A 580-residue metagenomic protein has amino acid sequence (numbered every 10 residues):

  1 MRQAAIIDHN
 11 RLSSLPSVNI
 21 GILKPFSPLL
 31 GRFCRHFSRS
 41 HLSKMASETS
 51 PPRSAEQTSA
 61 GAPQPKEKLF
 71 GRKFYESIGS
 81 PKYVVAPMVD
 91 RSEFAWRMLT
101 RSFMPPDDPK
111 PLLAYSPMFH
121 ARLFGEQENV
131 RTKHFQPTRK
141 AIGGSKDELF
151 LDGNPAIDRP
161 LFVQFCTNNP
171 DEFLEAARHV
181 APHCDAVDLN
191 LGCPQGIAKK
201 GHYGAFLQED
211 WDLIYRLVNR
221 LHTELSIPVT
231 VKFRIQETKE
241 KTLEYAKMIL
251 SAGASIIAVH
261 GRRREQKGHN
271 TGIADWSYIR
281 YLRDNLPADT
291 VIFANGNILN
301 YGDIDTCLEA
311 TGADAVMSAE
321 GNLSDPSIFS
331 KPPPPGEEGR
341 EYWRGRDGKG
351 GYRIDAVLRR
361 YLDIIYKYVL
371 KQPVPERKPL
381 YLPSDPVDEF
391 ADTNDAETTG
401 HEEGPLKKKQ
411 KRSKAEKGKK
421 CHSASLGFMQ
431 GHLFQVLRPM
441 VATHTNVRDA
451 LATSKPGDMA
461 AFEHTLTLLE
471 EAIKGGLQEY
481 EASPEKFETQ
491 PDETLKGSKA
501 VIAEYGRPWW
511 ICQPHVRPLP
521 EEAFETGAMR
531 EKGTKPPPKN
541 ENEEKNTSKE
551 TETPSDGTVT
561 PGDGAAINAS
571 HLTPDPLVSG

Functional and structural regions predicted by a protein language model:
R2-D8, L12-V89, A95, S102 (+5 more regions): Alpha/beta catalytic cores of nucleotide-metabolism and tRNA/nucleoside-modifying enzymes
Q64-K73, M88-H179: Glycine-rich, positively charged N-terminal anion/phosphate-binding segment
Y83-A86, A114-S116, L161-F165, V187 (+4 more regions): Hydrophobic faces of well-ordered beta-strands that scaffold small-molecule active sites in alpha/beta enzyme cores
M88-D90, F119-A121, C166-N168, G192-P194 (+4 more regions): Active-site beta-loop-alpha junctions enriched in small/polar residues
M98, G125, V130, Q136-R139 (+13 more regions): Amphipathic, non-transmembrane alpha-helical secondary structure
K110, M118-G125, D158, P170 (+2 more regions): Conserved radical SAM core fold
N129-K133, H202-Q208: Short glycine-enriched, charge-decorated loop/helix-capping segments at active-site entrances that position
L174-V187, L191-G201, D212-D289: Alpha/beta enzyme core
